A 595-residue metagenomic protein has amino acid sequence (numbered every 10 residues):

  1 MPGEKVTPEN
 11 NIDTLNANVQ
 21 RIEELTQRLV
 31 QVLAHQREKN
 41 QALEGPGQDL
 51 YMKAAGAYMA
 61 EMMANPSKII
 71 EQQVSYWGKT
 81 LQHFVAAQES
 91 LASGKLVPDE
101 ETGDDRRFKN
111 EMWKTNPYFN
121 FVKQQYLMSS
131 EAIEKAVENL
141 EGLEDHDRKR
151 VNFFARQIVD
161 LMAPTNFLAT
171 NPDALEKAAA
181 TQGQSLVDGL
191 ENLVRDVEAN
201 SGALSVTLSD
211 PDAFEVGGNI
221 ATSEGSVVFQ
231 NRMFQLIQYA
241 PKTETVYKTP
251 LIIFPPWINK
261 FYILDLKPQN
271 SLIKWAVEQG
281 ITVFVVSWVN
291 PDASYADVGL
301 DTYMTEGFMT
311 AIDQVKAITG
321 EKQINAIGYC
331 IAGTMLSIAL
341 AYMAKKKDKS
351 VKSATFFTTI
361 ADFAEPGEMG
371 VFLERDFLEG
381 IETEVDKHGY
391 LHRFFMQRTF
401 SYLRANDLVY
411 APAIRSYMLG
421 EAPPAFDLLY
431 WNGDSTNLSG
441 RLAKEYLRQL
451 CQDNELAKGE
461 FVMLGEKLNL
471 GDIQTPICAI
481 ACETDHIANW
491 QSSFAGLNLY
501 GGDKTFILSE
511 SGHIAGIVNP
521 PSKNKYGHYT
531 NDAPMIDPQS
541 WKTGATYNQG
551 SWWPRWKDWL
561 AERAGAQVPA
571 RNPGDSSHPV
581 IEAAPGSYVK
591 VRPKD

Functional and structural regions predicted by a protein language model:
M1-Q235, V246-Y247, F284, G496 (+5 more regions): Amphipathic, low-complexity, repeat-rich surface-exposed segments
G142-K177, A317, E321, M335 (+2 more regions): Alpha/beta-hydrolase-fold enzymes
V246-W257: Short beta-strand element of the alpha/beta-hydrolase
D265-V283: Short amphipathic alpha-helix adjacent to the substrate-entry channel of hydrolases
Y295-T319: Alpha/beta-hydrolase active-site loop
I312-A332: Alpha/beta-hydrolase fold nucleophile elbow
I473, A479-A481, D485: Short beta-strand/loop motif that positions the catalytic acidic residue of the alpha/beta-hydrolase fold
N489-L499, E510: Short alpha-helix in the alpha/beta-hydrolase fold that links the catalytic acid
